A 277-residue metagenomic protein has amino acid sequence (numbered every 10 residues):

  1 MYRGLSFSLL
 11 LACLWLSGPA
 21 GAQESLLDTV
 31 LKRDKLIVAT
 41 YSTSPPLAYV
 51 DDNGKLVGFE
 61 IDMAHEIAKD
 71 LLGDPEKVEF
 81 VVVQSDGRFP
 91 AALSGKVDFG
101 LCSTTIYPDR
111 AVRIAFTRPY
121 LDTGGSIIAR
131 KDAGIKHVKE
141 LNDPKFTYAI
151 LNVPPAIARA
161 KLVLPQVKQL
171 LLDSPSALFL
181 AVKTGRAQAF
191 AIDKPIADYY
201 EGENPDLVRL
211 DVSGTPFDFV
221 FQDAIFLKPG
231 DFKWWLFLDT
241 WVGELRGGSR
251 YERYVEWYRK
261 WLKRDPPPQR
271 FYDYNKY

Functional and structural regions predicted by a protein language model:
A22-L101, V112: Extracytoplasmic small-molecule ligand-binding "clamshell" domains of the periplasmic binding protein/Venus flytrap
E24, P155-L170, R209-S213, D239-Y277: Ligand-binding clefts/hinges and TM-proximal coupling segments of bilobed small-molecule sensing domains
K35-Y41, V57, K139-P155, G243: Short loop->beta-strand "edge-of-pocket" segments that line small-molecule binding or catalytic clefts across diverse
T40-P45, V81-D86, G95-Y107, L151-P155 (+3 more regions): Beta->alpha turn/N-cap motifs
S42, L121-D132, K194, D198-V242 (+1 more regions): Periplasmic-binding protein-like
V50-N53, H65-E76, N142, V153-S174 (+2 more regions): Ligand-binding cleft/hinge of the Venus flytrap
D62-D70, K139, N152-P154, V220-D265: Extended ligand-binding regions for polar small-molecule ligands
H65, K69, K77-N142, V208-D218: Acidic, polar ligand-binding/catalytic clefts
